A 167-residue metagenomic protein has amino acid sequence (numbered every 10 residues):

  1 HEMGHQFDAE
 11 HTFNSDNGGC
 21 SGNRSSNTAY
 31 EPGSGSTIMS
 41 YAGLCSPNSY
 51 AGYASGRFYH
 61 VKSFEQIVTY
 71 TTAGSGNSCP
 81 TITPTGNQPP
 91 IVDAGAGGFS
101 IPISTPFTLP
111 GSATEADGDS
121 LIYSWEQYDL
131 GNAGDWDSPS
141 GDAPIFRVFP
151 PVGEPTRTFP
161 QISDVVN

Functional and structural regions predicted by a protein language model:
E2-N167: Extracellular (secreted or membrane-anchored) zinc-dependent metallopeptidases, primarily metzincins but also closely
